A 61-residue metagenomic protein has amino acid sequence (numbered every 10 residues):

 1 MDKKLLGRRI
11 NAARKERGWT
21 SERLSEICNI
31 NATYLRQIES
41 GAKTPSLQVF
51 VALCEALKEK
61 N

Functional and structural regions predicted by a protein language model:
M1-L5: A detector for short, charged/polar N-terminal pre-domain segments
R8-I27, A52: Short basic helix-loop element that most often maps to the first helix and adjoining turn of HTH DNA-binding modules
T20, T33, V49: Ser/Thr-centric signal marking residues that sit in or immediately flank functional binding/regulatory motifs
S21-L24, Q37-I38, K60: Residue-level signal for functionally critical sites in structured catalytic/ligand-binding pockets
N29-T44: Recognition helix of helix-turn-helix/homeodomain-like DNA-binding domains that insert into the DNA major groove
S46-N61: DNA major-groove recognition helix of helix-turn-helix/homeodomain DNA-binding modules
